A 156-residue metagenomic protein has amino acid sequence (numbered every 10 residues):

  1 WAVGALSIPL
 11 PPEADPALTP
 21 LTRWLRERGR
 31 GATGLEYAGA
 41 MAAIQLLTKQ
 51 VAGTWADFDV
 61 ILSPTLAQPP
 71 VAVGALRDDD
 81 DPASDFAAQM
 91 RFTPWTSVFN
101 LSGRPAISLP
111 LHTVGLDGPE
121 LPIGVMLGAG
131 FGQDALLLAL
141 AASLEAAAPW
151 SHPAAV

Functional and structural regions predicted by a protein language model:
W1-A52, P64, Q68, S108-P122: Short helix-loop capping/hinge segments that flank enzyme active sites or metal/cofactor-binding pockets
G4-T22, M90-T93, F131-A146: Short, basic, helix/turn surface patches
A38, A42, K49, N100-V156: Structural helix-boundary/capping segments
G53, F86-P110: Small-aliphatic-rich amphipathic alpha-helix that forms the alpha element of a beta-alpha
A56: Structured loop/turn residues at beta-strand edges in well-structured enzyme cores
D59-V60: Short, Asp-centered acidic motifs that coordinate Mg2+ and/or phosphate in catalytic or ligand-binding sites
P69-P70, D134: Short, acidic Gly/Pro/Ser/Thr-rich loop/turn segments
V71-T93: Short, surface-exposed loop/helix-turn segments at secondary-structure junctions that function as lids/hinges flanking
